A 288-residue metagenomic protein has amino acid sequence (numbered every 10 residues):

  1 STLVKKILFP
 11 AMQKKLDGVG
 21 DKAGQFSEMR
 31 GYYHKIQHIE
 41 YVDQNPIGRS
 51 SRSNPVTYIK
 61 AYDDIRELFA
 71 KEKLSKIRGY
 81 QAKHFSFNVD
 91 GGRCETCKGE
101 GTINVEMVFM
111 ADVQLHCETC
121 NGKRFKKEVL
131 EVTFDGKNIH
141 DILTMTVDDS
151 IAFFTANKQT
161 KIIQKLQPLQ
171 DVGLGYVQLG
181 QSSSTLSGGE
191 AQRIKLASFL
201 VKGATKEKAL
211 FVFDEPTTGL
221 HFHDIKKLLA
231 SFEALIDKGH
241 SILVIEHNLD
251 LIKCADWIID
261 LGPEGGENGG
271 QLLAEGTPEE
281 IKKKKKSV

Functional and structural regions predicted by a protein language model:
S1-V288: Conserved phosphate-binding elements of NTP-dependent enzyme cores
